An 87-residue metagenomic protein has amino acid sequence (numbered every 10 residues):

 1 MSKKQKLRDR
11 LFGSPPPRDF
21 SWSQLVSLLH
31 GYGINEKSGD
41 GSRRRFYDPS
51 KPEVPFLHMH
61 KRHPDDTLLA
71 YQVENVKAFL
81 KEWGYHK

Functional and structural regions predicted by a protein language model:
M1, V26, G31, Q72-V73 (+1 more regions): Charge-dense, helix-prone N-terminal extensions
M1-D19: A detector for short, charged/polar N-terminal pre-domain segments
P15-G33: Polyanion-binding surface elements
D19, D40, D66-A70: Short, well-ordered coil↔helix boundary/capping segments
G31-K61: A short, structured beta-strand/loop element
V54-K87: Long, intrinsically disordered, low-complexity Ser/Thr/Pro-rich regulatory/activation regions of nuclear proteins
